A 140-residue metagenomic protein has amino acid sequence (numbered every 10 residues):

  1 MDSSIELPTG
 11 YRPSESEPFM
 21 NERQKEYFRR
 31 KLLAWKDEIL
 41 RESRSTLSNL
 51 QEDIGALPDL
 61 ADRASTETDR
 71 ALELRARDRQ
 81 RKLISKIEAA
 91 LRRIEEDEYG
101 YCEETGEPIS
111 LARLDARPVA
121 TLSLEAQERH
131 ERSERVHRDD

Functional and structural regions predicted by a protein language model:
M1-E96, S133-E134, D139-D140: Interaction interfaces in information-processing and related assembly proteins
Y27, E104, P118: Amphipathic alpha-helical recognition patches that constitute DNA-binding helices
L32, G106, Q127: Cys/His-coordinated zinc-binding microdomains
R81, Y99, A120: Residues immediately within or flanking Cys/His clusters that coordinate Zn2+ in small zinc-binding modules
C102-T105, S123: Short cysteine-rich clusters marking metal-coordination/redox-active sites
I109-S110, E131: Short functional micro-motifs and their immediate structural scaffolds
A112-A116: Short Cys/His-rich "knuckle" micro-motifs
P118-Q127: Cysteine-rich micro-motifs
